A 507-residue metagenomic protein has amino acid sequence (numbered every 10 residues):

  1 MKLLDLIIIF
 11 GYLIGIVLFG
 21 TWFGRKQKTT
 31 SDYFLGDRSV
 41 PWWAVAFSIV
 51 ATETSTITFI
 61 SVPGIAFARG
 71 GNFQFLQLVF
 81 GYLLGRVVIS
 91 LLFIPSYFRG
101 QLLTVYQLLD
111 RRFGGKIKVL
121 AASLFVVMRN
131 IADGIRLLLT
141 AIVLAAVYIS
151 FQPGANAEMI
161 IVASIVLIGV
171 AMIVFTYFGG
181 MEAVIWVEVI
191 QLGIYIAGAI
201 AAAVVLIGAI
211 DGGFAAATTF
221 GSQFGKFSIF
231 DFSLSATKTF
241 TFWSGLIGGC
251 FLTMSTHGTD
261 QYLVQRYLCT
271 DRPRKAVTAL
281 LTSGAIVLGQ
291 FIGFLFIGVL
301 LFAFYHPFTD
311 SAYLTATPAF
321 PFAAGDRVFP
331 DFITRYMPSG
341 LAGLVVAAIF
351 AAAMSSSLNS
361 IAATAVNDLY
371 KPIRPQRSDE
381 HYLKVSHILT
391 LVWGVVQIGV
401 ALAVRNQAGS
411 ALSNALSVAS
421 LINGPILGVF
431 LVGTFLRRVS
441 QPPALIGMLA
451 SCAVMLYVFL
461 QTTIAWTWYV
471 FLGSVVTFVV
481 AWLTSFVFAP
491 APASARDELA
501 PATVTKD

Functional and structural regions predicted by a protein language model:
M1-D507: Membrane-embedded helix-loop-helix hairpins and adjacent transmembrane boundary segments in multi-pass transporters
